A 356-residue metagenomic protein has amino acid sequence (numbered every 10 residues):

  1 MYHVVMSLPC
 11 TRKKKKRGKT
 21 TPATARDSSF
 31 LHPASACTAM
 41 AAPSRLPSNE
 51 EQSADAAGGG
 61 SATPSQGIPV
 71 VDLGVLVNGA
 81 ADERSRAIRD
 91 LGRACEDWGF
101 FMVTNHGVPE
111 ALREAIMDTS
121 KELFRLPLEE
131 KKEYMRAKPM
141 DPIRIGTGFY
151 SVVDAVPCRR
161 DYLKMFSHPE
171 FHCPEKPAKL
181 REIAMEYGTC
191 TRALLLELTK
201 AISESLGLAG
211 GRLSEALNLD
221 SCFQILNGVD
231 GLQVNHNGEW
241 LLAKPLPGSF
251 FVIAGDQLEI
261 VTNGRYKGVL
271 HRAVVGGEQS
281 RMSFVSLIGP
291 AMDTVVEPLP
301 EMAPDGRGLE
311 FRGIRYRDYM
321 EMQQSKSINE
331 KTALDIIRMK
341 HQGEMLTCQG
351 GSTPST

Functional and structural regions predicted by a protein language model:
Y2-H3, P9-R12, G18-T356: Peripheral, non-catalytic segments flanking oxidoreductase cores
